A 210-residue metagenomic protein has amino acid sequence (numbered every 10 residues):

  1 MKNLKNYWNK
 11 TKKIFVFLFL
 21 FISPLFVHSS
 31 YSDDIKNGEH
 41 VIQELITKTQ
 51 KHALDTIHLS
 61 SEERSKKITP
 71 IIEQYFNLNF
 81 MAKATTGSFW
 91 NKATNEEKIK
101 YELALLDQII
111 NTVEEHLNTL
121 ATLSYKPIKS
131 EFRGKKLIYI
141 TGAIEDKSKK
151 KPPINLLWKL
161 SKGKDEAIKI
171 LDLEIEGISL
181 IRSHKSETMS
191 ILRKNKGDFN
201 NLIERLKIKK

Functional and structural regions predicted by a protein language model:
M1-K10: N-terminal secretory signal peptides that target proteins for export/translocation
F15-L25: Bacterial N-terminal signal peptides
V27-S32: Boundary at the C-terminal end of the N-terminal hydrophobic targeting segment
I35-H116: Early exported N-terminus immediately downstream of N-terminal targeting peptides
N37, K51, D55-E62, K92-E96 (+6 more regions): Surface-exposed, polar/charged faces of alpha-helical domains in mature secreted/periplasmic/lumenal proteins
N111-L157, R205, K210: Surface-exposed, charged secondary-structure patches
N155-R182: Short beta-strand edge/turn micro-motifs at domain boundaries
D172-K210: Low-complexity, intrinsically disordered terminal/linker segments enriched in charged and Gly/Pro repeats
